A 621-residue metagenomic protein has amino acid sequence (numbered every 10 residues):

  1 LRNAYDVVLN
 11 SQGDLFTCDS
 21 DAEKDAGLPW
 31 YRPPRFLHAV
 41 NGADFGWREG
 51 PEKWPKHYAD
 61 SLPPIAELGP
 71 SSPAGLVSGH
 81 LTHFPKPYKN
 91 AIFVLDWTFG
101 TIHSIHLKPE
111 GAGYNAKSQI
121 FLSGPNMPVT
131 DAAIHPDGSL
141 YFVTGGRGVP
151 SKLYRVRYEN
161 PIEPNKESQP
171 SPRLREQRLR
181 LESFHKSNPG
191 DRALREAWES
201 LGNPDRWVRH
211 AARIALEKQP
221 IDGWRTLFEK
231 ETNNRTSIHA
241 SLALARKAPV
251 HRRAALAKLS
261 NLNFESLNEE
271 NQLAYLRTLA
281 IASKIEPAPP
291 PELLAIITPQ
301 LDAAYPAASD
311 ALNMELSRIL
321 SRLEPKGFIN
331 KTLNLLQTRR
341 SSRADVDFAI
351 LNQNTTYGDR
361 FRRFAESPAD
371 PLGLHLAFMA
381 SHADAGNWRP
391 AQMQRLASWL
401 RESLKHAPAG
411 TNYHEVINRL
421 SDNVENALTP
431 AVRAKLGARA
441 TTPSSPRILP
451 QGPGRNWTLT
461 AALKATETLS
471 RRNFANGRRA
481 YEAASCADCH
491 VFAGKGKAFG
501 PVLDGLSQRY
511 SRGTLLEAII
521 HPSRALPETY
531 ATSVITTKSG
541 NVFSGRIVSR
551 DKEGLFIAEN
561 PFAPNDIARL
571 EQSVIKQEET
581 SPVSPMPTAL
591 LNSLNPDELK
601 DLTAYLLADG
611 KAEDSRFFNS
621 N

Functional and structural regions predicted by a protein language model:
L1-F184, F492-K495, L570-S573, T580-S581 (+2 more regions): Beta-propeller domains with acidic blade repeats across secreted/periplasmic ectodomains and cytosolic WD/CNH propellers
A132, L153, G477, A483-A493 (+2 more regions): The canonical Cys-X-X-Cys-His
G145, Y158-A480, F499, L506-Q508 (+3 more regions): Long, ordered, helix-rich scaffold segments
G452-R455, T460-A465, N541-F543, I547-L555 (+3 more regions): C-terminal capping alpha-helices of c-type cytochrome domains
K495-H521, T532-T580: Gly/Gly-Pro-rich "capping" loops immediately C-terminal to redox-active cysteine motifs in periplasmic/lumenal
L515-I535, S539, N595, T603-G610 (+1 more regions): Short glycine-rich, low-complexity segments
